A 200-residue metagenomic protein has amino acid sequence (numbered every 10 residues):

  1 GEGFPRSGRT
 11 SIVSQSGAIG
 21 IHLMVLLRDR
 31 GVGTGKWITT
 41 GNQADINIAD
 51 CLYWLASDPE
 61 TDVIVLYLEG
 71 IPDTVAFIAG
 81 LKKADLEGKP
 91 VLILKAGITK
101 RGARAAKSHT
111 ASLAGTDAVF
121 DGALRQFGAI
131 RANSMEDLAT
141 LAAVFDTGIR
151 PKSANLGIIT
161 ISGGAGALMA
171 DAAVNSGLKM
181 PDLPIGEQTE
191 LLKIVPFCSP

Functional and structural regions predicted by a protein language model:
G1-P200: Catalytic-core regions of core metabolic enzymes, especially those transforming organic acids/acyl-group intermediates
